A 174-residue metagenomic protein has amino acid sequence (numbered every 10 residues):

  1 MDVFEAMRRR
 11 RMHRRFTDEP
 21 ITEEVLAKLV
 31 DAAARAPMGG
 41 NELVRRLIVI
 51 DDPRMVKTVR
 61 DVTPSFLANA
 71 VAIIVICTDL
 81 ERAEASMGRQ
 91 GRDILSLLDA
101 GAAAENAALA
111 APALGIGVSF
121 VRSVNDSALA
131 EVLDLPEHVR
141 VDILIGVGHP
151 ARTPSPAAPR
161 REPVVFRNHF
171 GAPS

Functional and structural regions predicted by a protein language model:
V3-P20, V25, I143-S174: C-terminal helix-cap and adjacent tail motif
M7, L29-A33, I74, I145: Short alpha-helical scaffolding segments that buttress acidic/His motifs in well-ordered protein cores
A27, R35-A103: Glycine/small-residue-rich phosphate/adenosyl-binding loop
A33, I74, Q90-V132: Small-aliphatic-rich amphipathic alpha-helix that forms the alpha element of a beta-alpha
R46, V124-D126, I143: Residue-level "edge-of-site" marker
L67-I73, D134-P156: A glycine-rich helix N-cap at a beta->alpha junction
T78, S123, H149: Short secondary-structure boundary segments
E84-A85, A128-E131, R152-P156: Short active-site-adjacent structural elements
